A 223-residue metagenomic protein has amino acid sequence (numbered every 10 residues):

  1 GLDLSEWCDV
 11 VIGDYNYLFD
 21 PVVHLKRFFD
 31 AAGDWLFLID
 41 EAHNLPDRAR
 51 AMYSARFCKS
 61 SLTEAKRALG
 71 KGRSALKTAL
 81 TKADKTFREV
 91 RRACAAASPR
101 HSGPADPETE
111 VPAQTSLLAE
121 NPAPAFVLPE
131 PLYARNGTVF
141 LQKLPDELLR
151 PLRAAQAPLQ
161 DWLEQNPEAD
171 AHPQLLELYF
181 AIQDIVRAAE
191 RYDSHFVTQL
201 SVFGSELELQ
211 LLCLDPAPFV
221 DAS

Functional and structural regions predicted by a protein language model:
G1-D20: Inter-Walker segment of RecA-like/P-loop motor cores
S5, V22-L36, E41-S223: Conserved coupling segment at the C-terminus of the helicase ATP-binding
